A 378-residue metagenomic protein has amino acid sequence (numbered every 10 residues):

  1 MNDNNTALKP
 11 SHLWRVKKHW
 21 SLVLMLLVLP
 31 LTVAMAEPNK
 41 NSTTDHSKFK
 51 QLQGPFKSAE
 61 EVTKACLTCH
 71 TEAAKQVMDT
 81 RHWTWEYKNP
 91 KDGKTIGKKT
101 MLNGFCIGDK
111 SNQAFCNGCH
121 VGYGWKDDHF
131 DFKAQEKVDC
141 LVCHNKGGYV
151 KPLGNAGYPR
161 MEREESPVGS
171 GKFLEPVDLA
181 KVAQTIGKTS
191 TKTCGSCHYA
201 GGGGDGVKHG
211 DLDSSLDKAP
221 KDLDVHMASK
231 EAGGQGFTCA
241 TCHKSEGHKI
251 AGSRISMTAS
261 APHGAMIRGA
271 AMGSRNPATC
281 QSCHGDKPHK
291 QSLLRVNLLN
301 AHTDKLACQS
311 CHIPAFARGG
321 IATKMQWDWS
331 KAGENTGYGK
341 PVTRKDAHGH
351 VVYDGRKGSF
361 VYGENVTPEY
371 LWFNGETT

Functional and structural regions predicted by a protein language model:
M1-V16: N-terminal secretory signal peptides that target proteins for export/translocation
S21-T32: Bacterial N-terminal signal peptides
M35-S190, S196-P277, Q281-N300: Sequence context of c-type cytochrome heme-c attachment sites
K48, E60, A315-T378: Long, charged, low-complexity terminal extensions
Q281, P314-A315: A conserved active-site cap/scaffold subdomain adjacent to cofactor or substrate pockets
D304: Active-site-proximal binding-pocket segments
A307: ABC transporter nucleotide-binding domains
